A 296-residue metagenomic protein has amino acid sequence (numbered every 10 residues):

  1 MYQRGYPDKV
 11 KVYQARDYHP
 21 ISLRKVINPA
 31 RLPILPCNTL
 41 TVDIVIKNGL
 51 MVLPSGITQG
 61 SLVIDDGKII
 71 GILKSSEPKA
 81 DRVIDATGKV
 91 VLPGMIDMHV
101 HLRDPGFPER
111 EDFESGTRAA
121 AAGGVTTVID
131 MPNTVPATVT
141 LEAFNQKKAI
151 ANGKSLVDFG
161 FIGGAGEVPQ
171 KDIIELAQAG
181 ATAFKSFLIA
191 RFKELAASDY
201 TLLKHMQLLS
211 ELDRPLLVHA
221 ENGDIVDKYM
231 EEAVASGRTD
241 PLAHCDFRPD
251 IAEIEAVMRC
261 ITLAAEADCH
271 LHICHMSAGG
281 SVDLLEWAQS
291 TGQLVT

Functional and structural regions predicted by a protein language model:
Y2, Y6-D8, Y13, D17-H19 (+2 more regions): Intrinsic-disorder-associated, low-complexity terminal segments enriched in Asp/Asn/His/Tyr and depleted of Lys/Arg
I34-P93: Histidine-rich, glycine-flanked metal-binding segment
G49, G67, G88, H99 (+6 more regions): Divalent metal-coordination and catalytic microenvironments
A86-K154: Metal-associated gating/positioning segment near the N- to mid-region
R110-T117, E167-L176: Short, acidic/polar
D130, G160-G163, H270-H275: Short catalytic-loop micro-motif centered on adjacent basic/acidic residues
I150-G164: A glycine-rich helix N-cap at a beta->alpha junction
K171-T296: Histidine/acidic residue-rich metal-binding segments in metalloenzymes
